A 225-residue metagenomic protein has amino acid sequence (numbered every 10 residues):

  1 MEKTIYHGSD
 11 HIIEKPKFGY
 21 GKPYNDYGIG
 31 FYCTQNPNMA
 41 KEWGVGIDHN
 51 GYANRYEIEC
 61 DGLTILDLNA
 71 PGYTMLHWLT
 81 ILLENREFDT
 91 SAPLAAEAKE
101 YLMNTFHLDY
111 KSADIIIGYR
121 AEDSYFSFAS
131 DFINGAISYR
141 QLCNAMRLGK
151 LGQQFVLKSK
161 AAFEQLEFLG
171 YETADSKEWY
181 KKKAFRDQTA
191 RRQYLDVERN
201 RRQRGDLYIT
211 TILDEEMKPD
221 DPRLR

Functional and structural regions predicted by a protein language model:
M1-D26, G46, N54, P219-R225: ADP-ribose/NAD+-binding catalytic cleft of ART/PARP-like enzymes
T4, F31, A53-N54, Q154-F155: A broad, low-specificity signal marking well-ordered, structured residues that form hydrophobic/aromatic
D10-H11, P37, C60-G62: Short, flexible loop/turn elements at secondary-structure junctions
K22-I47: Extended catalytic/binding region for NAD+/ADP-ribose chemistry, centered on the ART fold
E42-I58: Compositionally biased, low-complexity linear motifs
I47-H49, C60-R225: Conserved NAD+-utilizing ADP-ribose enzyme module
